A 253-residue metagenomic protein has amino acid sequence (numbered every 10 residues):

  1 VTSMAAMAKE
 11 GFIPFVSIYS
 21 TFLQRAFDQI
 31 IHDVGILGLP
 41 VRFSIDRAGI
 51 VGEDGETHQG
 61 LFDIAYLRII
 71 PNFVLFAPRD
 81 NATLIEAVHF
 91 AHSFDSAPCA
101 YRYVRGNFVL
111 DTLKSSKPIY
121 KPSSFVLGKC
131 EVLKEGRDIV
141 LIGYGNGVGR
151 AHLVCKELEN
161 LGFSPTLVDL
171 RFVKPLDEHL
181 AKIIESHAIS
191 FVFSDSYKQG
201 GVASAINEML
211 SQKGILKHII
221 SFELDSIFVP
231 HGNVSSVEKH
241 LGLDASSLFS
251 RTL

Functional and structural regions predicted by a protein language model:
V1, L23-Q24, D80-L84, R171-D177: Short acidic loop-to-helix transition motifs that present clustered carboxylates
V1-A48, G60-F62: Thiamine diphosphate
A5, H32, A65, H89 (+2 more regions): Alpha-helical segments flanking ligand/cofactor-binding loops in enzyme cores
E10-F12, G38-L39, D46-F94: Conserved thiamine diphosphate
F15-I18, V74-A77, T166-D169, V192-F193: Short catalytic-loop micro-motif centered on adjacent basic/acidic residues
F22-R25, Q29, F62, R79-E86 (+5 more regions): Generic recognition of stable, solvent-exposed alpha-helical segments in well-folded globular domains
I36-G38, R42-Q59, S93-L253: Thiamine diphosphate
